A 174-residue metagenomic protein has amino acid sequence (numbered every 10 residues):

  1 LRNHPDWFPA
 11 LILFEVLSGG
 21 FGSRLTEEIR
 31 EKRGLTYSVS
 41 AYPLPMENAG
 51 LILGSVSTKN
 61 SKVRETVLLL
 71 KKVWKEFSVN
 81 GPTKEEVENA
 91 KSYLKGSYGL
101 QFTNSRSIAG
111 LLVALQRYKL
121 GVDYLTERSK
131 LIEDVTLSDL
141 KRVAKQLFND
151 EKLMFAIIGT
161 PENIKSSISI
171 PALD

Functional and structural regions predicted by a protein language model:
L1, T26, R30-D134, E151-G159: M16 family metallopeptidases and their MPP-like homologs
L1-R24: His/Glu-based metal-binding/catalytic segments typifying zinc-dependent metallopeptidases
D6, K62-E65, N163-S166: Short, conserved charged micro-motifs
A49-L51, T136, I164-S169: Short, solvent-exposed polar/charged micro-motifs at secondary-structure junctions
V135-R142: A short, acidic, amphipathic alpha-helical segment used as a generic capping/interface helix at domain edges
R142-D174: Proteolytic maturation boundary segments
